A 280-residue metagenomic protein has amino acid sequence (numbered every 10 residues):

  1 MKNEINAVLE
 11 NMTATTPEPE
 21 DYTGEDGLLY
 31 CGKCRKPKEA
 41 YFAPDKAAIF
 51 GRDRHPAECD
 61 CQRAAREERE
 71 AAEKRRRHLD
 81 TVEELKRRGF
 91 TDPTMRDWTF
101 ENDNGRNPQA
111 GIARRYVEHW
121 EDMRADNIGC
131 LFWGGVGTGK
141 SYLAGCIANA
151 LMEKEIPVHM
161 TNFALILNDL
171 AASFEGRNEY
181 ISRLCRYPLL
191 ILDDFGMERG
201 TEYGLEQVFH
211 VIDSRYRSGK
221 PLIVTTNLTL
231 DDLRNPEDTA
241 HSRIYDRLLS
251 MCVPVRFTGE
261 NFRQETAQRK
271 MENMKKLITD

Functional and structural regions predicted by a protein language model:
M1-N104, A267-D280: A short, basic N-terminal segment
W98-M123: N-terminal pre-Walker A segment at the start of P-loop NTPase domains
P108-V117, A148-L189, R199-E206: Short glycine-rich substrate-engagement loop in P-loop NTPases that contacts/grips substrate
R124-A144: Walker A/P-loop nucleotide-binding motif
N127-L131, V158, L189, P221: Residue-level preference for the first positions of well-ordered beta-strands
L167-L170, E198-D280: Replace "adjacent to P-loop NTPase cores in ATP/GTP-dependent enzymes" with "adjacent to NTP-binding cores
D194-F195: Walker B catalytic acidic pair
